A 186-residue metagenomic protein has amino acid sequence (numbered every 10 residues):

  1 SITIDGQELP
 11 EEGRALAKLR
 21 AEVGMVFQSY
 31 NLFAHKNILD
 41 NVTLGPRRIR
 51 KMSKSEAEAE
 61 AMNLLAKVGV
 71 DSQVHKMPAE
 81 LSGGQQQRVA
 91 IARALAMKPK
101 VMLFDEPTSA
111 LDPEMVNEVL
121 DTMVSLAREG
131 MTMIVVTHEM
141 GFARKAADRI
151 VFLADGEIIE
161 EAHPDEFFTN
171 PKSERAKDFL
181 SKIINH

Functional and structural regions predicted by a protein language model:
S1-P164: ABC family nucleotide-binding domain
A154, E161, D165-H186: C-terminal boundary and immediately downstream tail of ABC-type ATPase nucleotide-binding domains
